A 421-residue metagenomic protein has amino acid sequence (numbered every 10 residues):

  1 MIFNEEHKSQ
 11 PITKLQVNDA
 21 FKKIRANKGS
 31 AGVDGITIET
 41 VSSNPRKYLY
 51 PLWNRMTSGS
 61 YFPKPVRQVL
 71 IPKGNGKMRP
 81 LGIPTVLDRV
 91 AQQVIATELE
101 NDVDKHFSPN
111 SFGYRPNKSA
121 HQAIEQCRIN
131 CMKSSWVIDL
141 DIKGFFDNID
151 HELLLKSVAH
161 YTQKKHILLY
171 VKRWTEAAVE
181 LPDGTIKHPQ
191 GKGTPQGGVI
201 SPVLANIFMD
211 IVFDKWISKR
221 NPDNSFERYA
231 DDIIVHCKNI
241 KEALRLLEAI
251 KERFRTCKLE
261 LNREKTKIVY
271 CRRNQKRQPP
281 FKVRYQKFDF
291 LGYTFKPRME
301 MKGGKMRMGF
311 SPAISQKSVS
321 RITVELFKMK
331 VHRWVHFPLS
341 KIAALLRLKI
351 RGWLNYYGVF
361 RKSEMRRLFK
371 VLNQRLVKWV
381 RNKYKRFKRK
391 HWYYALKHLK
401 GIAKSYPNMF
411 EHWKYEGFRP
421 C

Functional and structural regions predicted by a protein language model:
M1-K47: Non-catalytic, polymerase-adjacent accessory regions of viral genome-replication enzymes
S30, T40-P65: Amphipathic alpha-helical blocks
R55-L70, G74, P109-S111, R115-K118 (+2 more regions): Conserved polymerase palm-domain catalytic core
P65-V66, T175, V179-E180, F337-N355: Core structural elements
R173-E176, K258-V335, R351: A conserved non-catalytic segment of reverse transcriptases and RNA-directed RNA polymerases corresponding to the late
Q190-T194, G309-S311, K328-I342, G352-M365: Short, solvent-exposed helix-loop connector elements
I342-F387: Non-catalytic, peripheral interaction segments enriched in hydrophobic/basic residues
L372-R375, V380, Y384-C421: Extended C-terminal regions of large enzymes
